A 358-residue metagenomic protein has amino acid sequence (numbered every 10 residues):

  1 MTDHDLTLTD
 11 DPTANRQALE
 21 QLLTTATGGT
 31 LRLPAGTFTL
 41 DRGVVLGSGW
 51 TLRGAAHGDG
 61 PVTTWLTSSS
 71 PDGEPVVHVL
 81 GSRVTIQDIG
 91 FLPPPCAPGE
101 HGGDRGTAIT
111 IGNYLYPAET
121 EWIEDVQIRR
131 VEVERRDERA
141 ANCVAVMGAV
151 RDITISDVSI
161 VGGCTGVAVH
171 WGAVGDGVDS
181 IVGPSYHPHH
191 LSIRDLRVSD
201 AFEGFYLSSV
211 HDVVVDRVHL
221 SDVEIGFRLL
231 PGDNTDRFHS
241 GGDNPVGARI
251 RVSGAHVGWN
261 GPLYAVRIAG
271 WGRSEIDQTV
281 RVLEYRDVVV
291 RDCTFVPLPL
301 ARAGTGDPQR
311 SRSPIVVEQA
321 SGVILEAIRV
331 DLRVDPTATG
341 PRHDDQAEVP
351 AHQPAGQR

Functional and structural regions predicted by a protein language model:
D3-R32: Acidic Gly/Asp/Thr-rich repetitive segments characteristic of extracellular carbohydrate-active and adhesion proteins
H4-P12, A168-G183: Glycine-rich phosphate-binding "P-loop"
N15, L19, A141-N142, D277 (+1 more regions): Leucine-rich repeat
E20-T27, F38-R53, P61-D88, L92-I123 (+4 more regions): Extracellular beta-strand-rich solenoid/capping regions of secreted or surface-exposed proteins that bind or remodel
L40-G43, P61-T63, S69-P75, P95-G102 (+7 more regions): Short glycine/acidic-rich loop motifs that flank beta-strands on beta-rich extracellular proteins
G49-A55, S82-P93, E121-R135, V150-C164 (+6 more regions): Right-handed parallel beta-helix
R310-R358: Leucine-rich solenoid repeat scaffolds
